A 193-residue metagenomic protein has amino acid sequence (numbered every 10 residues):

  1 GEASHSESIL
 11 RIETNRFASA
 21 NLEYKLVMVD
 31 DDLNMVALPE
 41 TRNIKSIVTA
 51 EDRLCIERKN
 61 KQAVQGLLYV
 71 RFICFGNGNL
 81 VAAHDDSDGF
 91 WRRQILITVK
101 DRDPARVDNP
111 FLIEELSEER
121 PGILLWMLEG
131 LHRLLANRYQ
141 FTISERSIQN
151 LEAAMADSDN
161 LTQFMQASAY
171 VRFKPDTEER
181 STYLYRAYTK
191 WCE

Functional and structural regions predicted by a protein language model:
G1-E193: Feature primarily recognizes SF3-like P-loop helicase cores of small DNA viruses
